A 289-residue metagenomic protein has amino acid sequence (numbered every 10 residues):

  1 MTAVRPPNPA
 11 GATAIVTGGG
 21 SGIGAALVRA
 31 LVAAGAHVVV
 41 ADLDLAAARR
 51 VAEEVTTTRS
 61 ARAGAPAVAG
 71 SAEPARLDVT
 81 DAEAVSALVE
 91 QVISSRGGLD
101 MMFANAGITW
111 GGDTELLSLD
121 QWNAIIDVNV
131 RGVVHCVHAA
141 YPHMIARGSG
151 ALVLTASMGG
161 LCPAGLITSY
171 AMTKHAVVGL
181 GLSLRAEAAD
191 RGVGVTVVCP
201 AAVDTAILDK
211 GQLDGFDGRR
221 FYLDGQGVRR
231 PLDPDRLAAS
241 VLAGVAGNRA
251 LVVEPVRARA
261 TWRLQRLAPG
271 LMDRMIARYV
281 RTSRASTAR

Functional and structural regions predicted by a protein language model:
V4-V39: Canonical Rossmann dinucleotide-binding motif of NAD(H)/NADP(H)-dependent dehydrogenases/reductases, specifically
A34, C162, S183-G194: Active-site-adjacent segment of SDR/Rossmann-fold oxidoreductases
L45-A46, R76-A87, L119: The beta1-alpha1 cofactor-binding region of Rossmann-like NAD(H)/NADP(H)-dependent oxidoreductases
D113-T114, S118-I126: Substrate-binding pocket helix/loop in short-chain dehydrogenase/reductase
V137, T173: Active-site helix of classical SDR
S157: Residue(s) in the substrate-gating loop at a strand-loop-helix junction that position the organic substrate next
D190-V256: SDR active-site lid
